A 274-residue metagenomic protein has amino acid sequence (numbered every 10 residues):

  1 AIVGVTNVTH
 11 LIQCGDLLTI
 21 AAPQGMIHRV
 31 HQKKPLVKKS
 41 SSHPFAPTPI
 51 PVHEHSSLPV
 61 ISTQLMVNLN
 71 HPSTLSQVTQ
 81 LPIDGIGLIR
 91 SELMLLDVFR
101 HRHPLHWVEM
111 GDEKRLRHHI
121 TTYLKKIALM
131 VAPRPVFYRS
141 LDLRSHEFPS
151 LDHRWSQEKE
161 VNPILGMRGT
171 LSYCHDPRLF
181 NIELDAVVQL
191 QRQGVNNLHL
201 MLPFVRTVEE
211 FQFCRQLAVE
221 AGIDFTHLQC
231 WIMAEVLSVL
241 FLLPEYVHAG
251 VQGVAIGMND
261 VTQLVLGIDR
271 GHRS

Functional and structural regions predicted by a protein language model:
A1-Q24, H28-V30: Structured functional modules or segments
I12-C14, K33, S40, L184: Intrinsic disorder/low-complexity segments enriched in polar/small residues
D16, A22-Q24, H31-K33, L69-H71 (+2 more regions): A broadly conserved detector of short glycine/acidic/proline-rich loop/turn motifs that flank catalytic sites and bind
G25-I61: Long, charged amphipathic helices and adjacent flexible linkers at domain junctions
P47-S274: Conserved alpha/beta-domain cores
